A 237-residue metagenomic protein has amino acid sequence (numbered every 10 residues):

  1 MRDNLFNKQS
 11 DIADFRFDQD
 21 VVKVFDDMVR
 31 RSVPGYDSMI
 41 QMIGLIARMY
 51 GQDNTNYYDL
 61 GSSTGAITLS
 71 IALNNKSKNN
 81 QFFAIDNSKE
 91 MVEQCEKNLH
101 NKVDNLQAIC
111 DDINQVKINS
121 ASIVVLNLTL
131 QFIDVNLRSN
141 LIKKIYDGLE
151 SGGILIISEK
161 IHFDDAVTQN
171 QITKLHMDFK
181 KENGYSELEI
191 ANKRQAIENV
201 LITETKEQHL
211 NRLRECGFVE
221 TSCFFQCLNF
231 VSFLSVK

Functional and structural regions predicted by a protein language model:
M1-V24: N-terminal, positively charged/glycine-rich alpha-helical extensions of SAM-dependent methyltransferases
G35-D53: Conserved alpha-helix/loop element of class I SAM-dependent methyltransferases that forms part of the SAM/SAH-binding
Y58, G65-Q115: Class I SAM-dependent methyltransferase SAM/SAH-binding core
V125: A conserved beta-strand element that flanks and buttresses the S-adenosyl-L-methionine
S139-S151: A short glycine-rich, Lys/Arg-flanked "PGG" loop and its adjoining helix->strand segment in the class I
G152-K160: Conserved beta-strand signature within the Rossmann-like core of class I S-adenosyl-L-methionine
I161-R212: C-terminal alpha-helical "lid/dimerization" subdomain adjacent to the S-adenosyl-L-methionine
C216-K237: Core SAM-dependent methyltransferase catalytic element
